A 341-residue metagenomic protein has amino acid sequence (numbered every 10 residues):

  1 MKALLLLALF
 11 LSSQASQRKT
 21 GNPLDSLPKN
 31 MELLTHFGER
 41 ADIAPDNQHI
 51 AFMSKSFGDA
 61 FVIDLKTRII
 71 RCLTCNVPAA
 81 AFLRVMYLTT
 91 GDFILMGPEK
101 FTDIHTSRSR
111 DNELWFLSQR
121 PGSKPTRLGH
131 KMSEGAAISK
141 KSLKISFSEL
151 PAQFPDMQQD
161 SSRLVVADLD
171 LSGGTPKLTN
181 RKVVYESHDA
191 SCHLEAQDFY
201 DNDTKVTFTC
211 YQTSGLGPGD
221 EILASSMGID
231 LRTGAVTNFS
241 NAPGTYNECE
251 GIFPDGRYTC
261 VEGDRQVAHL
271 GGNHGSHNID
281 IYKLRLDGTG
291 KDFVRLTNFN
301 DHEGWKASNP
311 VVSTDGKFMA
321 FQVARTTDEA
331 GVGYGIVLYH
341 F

Functional and structural regions predicted by a protein language model:
A3-S12: Sec-dependent N-terminal signal peptides
S16-F341: Sequence signature of WD/YWTD-type beta-propeller architectures
